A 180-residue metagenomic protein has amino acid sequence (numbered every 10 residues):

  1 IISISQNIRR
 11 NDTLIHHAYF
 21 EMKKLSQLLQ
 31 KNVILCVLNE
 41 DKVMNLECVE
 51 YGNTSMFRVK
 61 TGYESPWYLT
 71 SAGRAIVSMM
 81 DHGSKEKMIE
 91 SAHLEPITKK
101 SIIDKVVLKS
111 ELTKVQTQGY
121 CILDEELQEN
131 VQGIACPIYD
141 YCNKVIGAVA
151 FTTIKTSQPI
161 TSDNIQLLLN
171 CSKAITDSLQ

Functional and structural regions predicted by a protein language model:
I2-E90: Amphipathic alpha-helical effector-binding/dimerization core of metabolite-sensing transcriptional regulators
S5-D12, P96, T153-K155, L179: Short amphipathic alpha-helical interaction patches enriched in hydrophobic/aromatic residues with interspersed Lys/Arg
M22-L25, C171, I175: Hydrophobic alpha-helical packing residues
L28-L29, S91-A92, E111, Q118 (+1 more regions): Structured helix-beta-strand junction loops
R74-S78, T113, K173, D177: Generic alpha-helical structural context detector
K87, H93, K173-Q180: Cysteine/selenocysteine-centered motifs that mediate thiol-based redox chemistry or coordinate metal-sulfur cofactors
S101-A174: Extended hydrophobic
